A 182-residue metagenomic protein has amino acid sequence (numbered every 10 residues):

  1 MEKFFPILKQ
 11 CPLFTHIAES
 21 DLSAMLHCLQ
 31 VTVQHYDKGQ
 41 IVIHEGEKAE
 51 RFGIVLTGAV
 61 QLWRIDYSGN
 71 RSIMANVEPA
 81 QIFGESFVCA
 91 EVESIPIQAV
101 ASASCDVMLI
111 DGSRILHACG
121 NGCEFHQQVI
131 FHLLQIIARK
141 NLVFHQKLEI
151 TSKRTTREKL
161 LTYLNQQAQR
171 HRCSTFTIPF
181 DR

Functional and structural regions predicted by a protein language model:
M1-K38, F87-A90: Cyclic nucleotide-binding regulatory module and flanking cytosolic helices
L29, I73-F131: Cyclic-nucleotide recognition modules
G39, E50-W63, P79-A80: Glycine- and acidic-residue-biased ligand/ion/polar-headgroup-sensing regions
I41-E47: Short phosphate-coordinating micro-motif centered on Lys-Gly-acidic
V60-S72: A short beta-strand-loop-beta hairpin characteristic of the jelly-roll/cupin
H117-C123, F144, Q167-T175: Basic, amphipathic alpha-helical hairpins
Q128-E149: Long, low-complexity, charged/polar intrinsically disordered regions in eukaryotic proteins
R154-K159, Y163-R182: Phosphate-/nucleic-acid-contacting segments
